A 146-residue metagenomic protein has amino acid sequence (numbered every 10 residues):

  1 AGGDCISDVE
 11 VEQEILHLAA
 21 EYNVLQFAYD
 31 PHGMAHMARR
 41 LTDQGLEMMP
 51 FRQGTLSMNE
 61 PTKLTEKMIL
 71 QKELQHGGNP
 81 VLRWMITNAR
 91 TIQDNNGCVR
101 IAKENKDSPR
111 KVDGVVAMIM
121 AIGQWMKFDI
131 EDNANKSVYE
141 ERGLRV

Functional and structural regions predicted by a protein language model:
A1-Q26: Nucleic-acid-processing active sites and adjacent nucleic-acid-binding tracks, predominantly divalent metal-dependent
D4-C5, D30, V99, R145: Compositionally biased, intrinsically disordered low-complexity regions
S7, V11, G33, S57-P61: Helical mechanochemical/support elements of P-loop NTPase systems and associated helical scaffolds
L16, R40-N133: Metal-dependent DNA phosphodiester-chemistry modules and their immediately adjacent helices/loops in DNA-processing
E21-G33, A38: Short glycine-rich phosphate-binding loop at a beta-alpha junction
E131-V146: Acidic, low-complexity intrinsically disordered tails
